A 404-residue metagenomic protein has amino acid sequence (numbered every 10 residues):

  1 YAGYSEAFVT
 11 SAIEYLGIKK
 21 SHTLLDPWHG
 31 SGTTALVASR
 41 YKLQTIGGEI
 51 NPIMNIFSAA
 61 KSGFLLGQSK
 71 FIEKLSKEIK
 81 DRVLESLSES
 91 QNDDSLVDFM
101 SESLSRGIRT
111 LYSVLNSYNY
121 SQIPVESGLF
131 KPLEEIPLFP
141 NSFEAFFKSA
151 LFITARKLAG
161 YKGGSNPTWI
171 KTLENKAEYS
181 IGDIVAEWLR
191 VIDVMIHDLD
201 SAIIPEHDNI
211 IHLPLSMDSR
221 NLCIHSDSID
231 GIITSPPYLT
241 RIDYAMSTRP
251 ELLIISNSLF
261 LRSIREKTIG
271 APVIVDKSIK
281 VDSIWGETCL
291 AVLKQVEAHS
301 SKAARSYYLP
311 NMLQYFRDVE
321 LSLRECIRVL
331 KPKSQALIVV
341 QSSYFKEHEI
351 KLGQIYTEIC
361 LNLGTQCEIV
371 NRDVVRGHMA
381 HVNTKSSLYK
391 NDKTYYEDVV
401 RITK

Functional and structural regions predicted by a protein language model:
Y1-I18, Y41, I46-A291, Q341 (+3 more regions): Nucleic-acid modification enzymes, centered on SAM-dependent nucleic-acid methyltransferases
S21-W28: Conserved class I S-adenosyl-L-methionine
G32-T33: Glycine-rich SAM-binding Motif I of class I
N257, L330-Q335: Short glycine-dipeptide loop
Q295-Y308: Short glycine/proline-rich turn/loop motifs
D318-P332: A short glycine-rich, Lys/Arg-flanked "PGG" loop and its adjoining helix->strand segment in the class I
K331, K385-K404: Core SAM-dependent methyltransferase catalytic element
